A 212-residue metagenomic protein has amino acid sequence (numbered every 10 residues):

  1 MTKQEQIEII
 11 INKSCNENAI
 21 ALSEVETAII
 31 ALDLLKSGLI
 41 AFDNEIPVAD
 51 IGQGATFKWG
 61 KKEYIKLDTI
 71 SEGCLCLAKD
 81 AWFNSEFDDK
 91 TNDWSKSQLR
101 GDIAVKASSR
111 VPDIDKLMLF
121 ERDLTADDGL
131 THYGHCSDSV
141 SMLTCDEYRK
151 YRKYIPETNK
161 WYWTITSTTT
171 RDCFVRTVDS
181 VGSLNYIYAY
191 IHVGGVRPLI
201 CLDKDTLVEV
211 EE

Functional and structural regions predicted by a protein language model:
M1-K13: Short, intrinsically disordered N-terminal pre-domain segments
K3-E5, S23-I51: Flexible loop/turn and low-complexity linker elements, especially glycine-anchored beta turns and charged/proline-rich
N12, A21, H135-S139: Intrinsically disordered, low-complexity segments
C15-V25: Charged, low-complexity interaction regions
I40-E212: Collagenous Gly-X-Y triple-helix signature in extracellular proteins
